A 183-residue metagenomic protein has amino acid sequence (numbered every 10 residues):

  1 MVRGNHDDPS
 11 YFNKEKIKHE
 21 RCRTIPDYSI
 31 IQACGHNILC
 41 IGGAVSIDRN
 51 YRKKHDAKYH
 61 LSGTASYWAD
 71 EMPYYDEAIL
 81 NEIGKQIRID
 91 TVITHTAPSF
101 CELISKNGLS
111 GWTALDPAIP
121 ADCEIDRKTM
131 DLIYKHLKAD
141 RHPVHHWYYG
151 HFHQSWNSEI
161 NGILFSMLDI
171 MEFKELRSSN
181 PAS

Functional and structural regions predicted by a protein language model:
M1-A33, G111-I119, C123-T129, A139: Core catalytic region of metal-dependent phosphoesterases/phosphodiesterases, especially metallo-beta-lactamase-like
V2-G4, I41, L168: Generic beta-sheet signal
V2-N13, I31, S46-Y51, P98-L103 (+1 more regions): Active-site environment of divalent metal-dependent phosphoester hydrolases
K14-I17, K53-H55, K106-L109, N161-L164: Short, glycine/charged-enriched secondary-structure capping and boundary segments
D27, G43, L168-I170: Active-site donor-binding loop signature of nucleotide-sugar glycosyltransferases
Q32-C34, A121, D131-D140, F152-S183: Binuclear metal-dependent phosphoesterase catalytic core
C34-K128: Active-site-proximal loop/helix segment associated with metal-binding centers of metalloenzymes
